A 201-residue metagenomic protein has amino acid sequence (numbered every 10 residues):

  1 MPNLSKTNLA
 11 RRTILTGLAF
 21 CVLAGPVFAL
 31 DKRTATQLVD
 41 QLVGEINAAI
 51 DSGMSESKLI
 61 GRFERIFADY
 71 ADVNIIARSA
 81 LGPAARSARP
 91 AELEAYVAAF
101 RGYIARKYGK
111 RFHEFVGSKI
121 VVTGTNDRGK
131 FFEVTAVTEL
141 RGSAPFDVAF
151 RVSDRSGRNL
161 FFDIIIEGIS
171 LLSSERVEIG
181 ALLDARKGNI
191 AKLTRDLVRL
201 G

Functional and structural regions predicted by a protein language model:
P2-C21: N-terminal secretory signal peptides and thylakoid transit peptides that target proteins across membranes
G25-A29: Sec/Tat signal peptide C-region and signal peptidase I cleavage site
K32-Y108: Early exported N-terminus immediately downstream of N-terminal targeting peptides
S87-V97, H113, D154-G157, F162: K/E-rich alpha-helical interaction surfaces of small helical-bundle regulatory domains
F100, G124-N126, T138-L140, V152-D154 (+1 more regions): A mature extracytoplasmic/lumenal domain signature
R106-F146, D196, L200-G201: Surface-exposed, charged secondary-structure patches
D147, R151-S173: Short beta-strand edge/turn micro-motifs at domain boundaries
I166-G201: Low-complexity, intrinsically disordered terminal/linker segments enriched in charged and Gly/Pro repeats
